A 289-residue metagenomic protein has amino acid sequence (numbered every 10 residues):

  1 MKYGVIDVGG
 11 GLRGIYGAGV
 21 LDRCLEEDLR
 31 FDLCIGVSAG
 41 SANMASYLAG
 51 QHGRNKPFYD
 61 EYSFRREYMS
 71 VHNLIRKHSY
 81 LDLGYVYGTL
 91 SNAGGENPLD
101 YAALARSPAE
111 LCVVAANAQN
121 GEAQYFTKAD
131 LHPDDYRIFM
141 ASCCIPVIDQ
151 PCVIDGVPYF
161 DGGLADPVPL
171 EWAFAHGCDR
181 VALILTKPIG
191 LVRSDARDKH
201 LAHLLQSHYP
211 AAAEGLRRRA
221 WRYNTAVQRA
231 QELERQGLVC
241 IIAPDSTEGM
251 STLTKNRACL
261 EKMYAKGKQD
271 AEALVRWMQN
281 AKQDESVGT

Functional and structural regions predicted by a protein language model:
M1-V37, A45-T289: Patatin-like phospholipase
